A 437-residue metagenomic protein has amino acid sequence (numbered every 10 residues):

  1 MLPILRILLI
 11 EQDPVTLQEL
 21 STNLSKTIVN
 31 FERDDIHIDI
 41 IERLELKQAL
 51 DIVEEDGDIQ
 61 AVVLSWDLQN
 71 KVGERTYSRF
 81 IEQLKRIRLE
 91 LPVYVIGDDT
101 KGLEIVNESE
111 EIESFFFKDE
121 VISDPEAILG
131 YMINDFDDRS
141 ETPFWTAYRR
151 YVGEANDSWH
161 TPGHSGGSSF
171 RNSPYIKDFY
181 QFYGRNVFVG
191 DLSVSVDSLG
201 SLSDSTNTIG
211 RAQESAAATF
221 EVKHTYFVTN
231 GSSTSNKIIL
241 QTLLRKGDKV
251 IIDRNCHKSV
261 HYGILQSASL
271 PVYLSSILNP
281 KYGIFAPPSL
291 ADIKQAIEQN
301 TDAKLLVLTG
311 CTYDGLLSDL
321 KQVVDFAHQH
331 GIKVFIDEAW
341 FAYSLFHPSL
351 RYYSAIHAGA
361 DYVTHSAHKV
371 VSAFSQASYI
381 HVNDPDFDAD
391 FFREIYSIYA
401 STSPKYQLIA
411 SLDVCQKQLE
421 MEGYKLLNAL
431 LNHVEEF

Functional and structural regions predicted by a protein language model:
P3-V29, D39-E42, V62, Y94 (+1 more regions): Conserved acidic segment of CheY-like receiver
Q18, E45-A49, D58-R88, D99-E104: Conserved phosphotransfer microenvironments
E32-E55, L290: A short, well-structured beta->alpha microelement
R43-L46, D204, V222, T234-F437: Conserved PLP-enzyme active-site core in the AAT-like
E55-W66, Q299-L306: Short acidic/histidine-rich motifs immediately flanking catalytic phosphotransfer sites in two-component signaling
G97-Y131: Output/docking surface of receiver
K118-T206: N-terminal "arm"/small-domain region of PLP-dependent enzymes with the aminotransferase-like
R185-T234: Conserved N-terminal alpha-helix of the aminotransferase class I/II PLP-enzyme fold
